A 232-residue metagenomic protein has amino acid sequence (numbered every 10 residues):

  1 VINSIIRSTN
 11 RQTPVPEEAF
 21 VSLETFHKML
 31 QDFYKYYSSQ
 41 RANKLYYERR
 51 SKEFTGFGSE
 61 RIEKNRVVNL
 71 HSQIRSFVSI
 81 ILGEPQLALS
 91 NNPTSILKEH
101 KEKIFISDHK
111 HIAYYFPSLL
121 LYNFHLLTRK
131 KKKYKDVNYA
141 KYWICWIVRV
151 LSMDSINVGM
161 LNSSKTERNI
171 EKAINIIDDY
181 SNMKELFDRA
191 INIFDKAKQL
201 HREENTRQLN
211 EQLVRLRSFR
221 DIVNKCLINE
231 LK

Functional and structural regions predicted by a protein language model:
I2-K165: C-terminal catalytic or substrate-handling cores of phosphate/nucleotide- and metal-cofactor-dependent proteins acting
C145-K232: C-terminal accessory/interaction regions of large nucleic acid-associated machines
